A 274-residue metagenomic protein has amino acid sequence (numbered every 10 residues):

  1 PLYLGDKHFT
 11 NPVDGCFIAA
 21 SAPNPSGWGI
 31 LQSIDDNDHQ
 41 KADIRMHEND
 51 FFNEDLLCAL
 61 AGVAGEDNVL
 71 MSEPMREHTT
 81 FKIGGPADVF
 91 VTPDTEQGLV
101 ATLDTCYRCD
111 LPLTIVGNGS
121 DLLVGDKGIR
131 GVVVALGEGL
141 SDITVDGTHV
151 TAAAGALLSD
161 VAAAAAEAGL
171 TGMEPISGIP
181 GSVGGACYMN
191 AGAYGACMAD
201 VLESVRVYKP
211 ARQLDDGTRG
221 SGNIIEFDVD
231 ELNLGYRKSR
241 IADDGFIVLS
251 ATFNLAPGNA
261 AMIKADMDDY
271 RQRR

Functional and structural regions predicted by a protein language model:
T10, A19-A22: Short linear motifs in low-complexity or flexible loops
I44-R76: N-terminal accessory segments
L70-M71, T80, L122, Y208-A211 (+1 more regions): Phosphate/pyrophosphate- and phosphate-bearing ligand-binding catalytic cores of soluble enzymes
M75-L113, G125-L170, C197-P210, G217 (+1 more regions): N-terminal glycine-rich flavin-associated loop
G181: An amphipathic, basic-hydrophobic helix/alpha-beta surface used to engage anionic, phosphate-rich ligands or surfaces
